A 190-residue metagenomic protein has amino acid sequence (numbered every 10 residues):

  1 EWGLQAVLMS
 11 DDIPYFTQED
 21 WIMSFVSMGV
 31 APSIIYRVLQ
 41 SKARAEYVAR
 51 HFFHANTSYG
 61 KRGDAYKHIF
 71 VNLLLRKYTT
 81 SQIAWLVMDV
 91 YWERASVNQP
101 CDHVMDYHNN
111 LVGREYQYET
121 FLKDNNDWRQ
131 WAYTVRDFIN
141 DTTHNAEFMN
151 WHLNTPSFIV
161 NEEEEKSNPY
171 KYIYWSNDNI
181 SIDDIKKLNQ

Functional and structural regions predicted by a protein language model:
E1-V87, R94-Q190: Intrinsically disordered, low-complexity, mixed-charge
